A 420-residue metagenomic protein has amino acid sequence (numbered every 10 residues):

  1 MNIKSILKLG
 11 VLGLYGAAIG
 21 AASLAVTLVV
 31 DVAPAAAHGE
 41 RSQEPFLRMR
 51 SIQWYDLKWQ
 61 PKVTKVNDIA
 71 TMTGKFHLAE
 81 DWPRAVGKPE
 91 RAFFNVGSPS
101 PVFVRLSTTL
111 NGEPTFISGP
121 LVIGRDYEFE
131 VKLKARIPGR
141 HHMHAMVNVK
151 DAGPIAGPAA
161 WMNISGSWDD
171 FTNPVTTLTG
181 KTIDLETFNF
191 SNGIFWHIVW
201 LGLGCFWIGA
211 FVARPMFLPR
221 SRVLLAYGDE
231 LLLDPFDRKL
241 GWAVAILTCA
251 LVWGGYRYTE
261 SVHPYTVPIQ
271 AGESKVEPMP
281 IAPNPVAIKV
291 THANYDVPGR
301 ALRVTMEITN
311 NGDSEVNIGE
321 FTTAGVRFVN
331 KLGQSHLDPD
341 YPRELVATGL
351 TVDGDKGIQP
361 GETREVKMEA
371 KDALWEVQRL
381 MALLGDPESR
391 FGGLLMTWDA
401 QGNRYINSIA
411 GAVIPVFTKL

Functional and structural regions predicted by a protein language model:
R41-A70, A282-V290: N-terminal edge beta-strand
I52-Y55, S100-F116, H336-V352: Short beta-strand and strand-turn-strand segments in soluble, beta-rich domains
T64-G157: Membrane-proximal low-complexity regions enriched in glycine and acidic/polar residues
A152-M162, Q401-I409: Beta-sandwich strand segments
M162-I198: Short, aromatic-rich amphipathic segments at membrane interfaces that lie adjacent to a transmembrane helix or signal
G204-W242: Juxtamembrane interface at the cytosolic side of transmembrane helices
L233-S261: Internal/C-terminal transmembrane anchor helices
V262-L420: C-terminal soluble domains/tails of integral membrane proteins
